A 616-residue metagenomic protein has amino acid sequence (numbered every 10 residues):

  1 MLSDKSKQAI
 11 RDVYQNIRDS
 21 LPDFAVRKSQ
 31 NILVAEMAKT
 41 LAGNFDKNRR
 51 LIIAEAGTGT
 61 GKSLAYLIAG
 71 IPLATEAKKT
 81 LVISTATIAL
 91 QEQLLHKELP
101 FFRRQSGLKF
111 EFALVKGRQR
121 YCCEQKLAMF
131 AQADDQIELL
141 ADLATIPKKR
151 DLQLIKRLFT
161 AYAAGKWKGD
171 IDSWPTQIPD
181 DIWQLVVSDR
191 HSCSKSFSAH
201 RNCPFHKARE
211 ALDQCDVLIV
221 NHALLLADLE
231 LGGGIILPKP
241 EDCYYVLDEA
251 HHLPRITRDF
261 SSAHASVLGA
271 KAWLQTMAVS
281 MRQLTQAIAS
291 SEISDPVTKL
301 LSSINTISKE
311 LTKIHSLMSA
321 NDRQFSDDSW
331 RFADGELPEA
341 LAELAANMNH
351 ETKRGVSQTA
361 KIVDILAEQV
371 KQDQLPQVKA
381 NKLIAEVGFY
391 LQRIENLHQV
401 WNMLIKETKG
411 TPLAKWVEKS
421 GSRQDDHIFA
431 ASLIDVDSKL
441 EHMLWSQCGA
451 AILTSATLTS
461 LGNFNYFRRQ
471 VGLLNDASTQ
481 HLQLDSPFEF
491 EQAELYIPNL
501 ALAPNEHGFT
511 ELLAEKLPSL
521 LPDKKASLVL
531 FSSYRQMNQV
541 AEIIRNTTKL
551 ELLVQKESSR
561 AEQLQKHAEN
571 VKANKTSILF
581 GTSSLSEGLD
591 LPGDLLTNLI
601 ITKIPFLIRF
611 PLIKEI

Functional and structural regions predicted by a protein language model:
L2-R18, A25, K47, T58 (+5 more regions): A substrate-engagement module of RecA-like helicase motors
A38-A42, S63-A77, K97-F101: Walker A/P-loop NTP-binding motif
D46-I68: Walker A/P-loop
Y66, P72, A89-E92, H96-P100 (+3 more regions): Signature of the SF2 helicase/ATPase Hel1-core->accessory helical subdomain module
Q184-D216, L226-I236, I365-E494, P498-N499 (+2 more regions): A contiguous, basic/glycine-rich beta-loop/short-helix subdomain that forms a polymer-engagement track
H442, P498-S532: Conserved interdomain hinge at the start of the Helicase C-terminal
S532-E557: Conserved helicase motor "Helicase C" RecA-like lobe of SF1/SF2 P-loop NTPases
D590-I604: A short beta-strand element within the Helicase C-terminal
